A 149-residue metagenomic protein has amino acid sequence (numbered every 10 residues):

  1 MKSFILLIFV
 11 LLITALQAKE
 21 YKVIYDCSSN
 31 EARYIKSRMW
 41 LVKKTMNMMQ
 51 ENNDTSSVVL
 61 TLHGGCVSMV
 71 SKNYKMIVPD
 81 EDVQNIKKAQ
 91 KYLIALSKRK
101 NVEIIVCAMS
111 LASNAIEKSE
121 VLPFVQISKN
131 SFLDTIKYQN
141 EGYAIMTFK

Functional and structural regions predicted by a protein language model:
F4-T14: Sec-dependent N-terminal signal peptides
K19-K149: Secreted/extracellular ectodomain signature
